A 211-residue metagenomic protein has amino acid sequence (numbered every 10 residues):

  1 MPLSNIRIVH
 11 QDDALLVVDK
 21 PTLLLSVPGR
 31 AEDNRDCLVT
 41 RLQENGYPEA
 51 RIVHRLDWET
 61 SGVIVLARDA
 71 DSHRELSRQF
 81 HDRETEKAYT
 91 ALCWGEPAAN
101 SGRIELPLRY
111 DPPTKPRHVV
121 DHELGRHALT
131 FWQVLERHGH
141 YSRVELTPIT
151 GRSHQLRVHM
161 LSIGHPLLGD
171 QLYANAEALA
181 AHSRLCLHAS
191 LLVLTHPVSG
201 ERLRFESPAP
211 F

Functional and structural regions predicted by a protein language model:
M1-L129, E136-G139, C186, E206 (+1 more regions): RNA pseudouridine synthases
M1-L15, P21-V27, S153-F211: Pseudouridine synthases involved in rRNA/tRNA modification
C37, R143, Q155: Amphipathic alpha-helical recognition patches that constitute DNA-binding helices
T60, D69, P148-V158: Ser/Thr-glycine-rich phosphate-binding loops at phosphate-binding pockets of nucleotides, nucleotide cofactors
W94, L146-I149: A structural micro-motif recognizing beta-strand termini and the immediately following turn/loop segments
L135, T147, T195-P197: A generic structural motif
G139, V144-T147: Short histidine-centered loop motifs in beta-beta connectors
